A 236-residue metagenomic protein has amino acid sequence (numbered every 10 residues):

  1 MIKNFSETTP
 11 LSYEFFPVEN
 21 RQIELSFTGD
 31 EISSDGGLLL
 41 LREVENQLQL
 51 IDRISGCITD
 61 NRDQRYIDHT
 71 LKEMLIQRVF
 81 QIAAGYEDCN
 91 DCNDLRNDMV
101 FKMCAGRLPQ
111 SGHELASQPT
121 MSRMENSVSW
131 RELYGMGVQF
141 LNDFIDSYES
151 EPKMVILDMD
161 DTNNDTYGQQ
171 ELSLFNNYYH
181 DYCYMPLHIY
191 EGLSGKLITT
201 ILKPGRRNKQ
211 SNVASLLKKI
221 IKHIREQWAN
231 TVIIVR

Functional and structural regions predicted by a protein language model:
M1-D181, P186-A229: Dynamic "connector" segments at or just before major functional cores
V232-R236: Short catalytic-loop micro-motif centered on adjacent basic/acidic residues
